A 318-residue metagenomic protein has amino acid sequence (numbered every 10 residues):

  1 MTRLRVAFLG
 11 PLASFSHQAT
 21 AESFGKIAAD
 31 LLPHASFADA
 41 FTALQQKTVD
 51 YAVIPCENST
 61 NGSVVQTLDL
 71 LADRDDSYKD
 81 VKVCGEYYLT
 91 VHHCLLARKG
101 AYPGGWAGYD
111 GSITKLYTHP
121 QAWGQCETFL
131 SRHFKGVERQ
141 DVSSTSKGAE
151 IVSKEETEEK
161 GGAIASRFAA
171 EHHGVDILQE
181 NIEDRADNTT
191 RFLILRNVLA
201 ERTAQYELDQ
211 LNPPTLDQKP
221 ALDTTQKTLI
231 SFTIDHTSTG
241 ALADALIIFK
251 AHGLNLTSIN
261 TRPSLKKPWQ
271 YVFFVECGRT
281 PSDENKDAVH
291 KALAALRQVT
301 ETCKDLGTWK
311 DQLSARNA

Functional and structural regions predicted by a protein language model:
M1-A318: Domain-level signature for soluble enzymes in the chorismate/prephenate branch of the shikimate pathway
